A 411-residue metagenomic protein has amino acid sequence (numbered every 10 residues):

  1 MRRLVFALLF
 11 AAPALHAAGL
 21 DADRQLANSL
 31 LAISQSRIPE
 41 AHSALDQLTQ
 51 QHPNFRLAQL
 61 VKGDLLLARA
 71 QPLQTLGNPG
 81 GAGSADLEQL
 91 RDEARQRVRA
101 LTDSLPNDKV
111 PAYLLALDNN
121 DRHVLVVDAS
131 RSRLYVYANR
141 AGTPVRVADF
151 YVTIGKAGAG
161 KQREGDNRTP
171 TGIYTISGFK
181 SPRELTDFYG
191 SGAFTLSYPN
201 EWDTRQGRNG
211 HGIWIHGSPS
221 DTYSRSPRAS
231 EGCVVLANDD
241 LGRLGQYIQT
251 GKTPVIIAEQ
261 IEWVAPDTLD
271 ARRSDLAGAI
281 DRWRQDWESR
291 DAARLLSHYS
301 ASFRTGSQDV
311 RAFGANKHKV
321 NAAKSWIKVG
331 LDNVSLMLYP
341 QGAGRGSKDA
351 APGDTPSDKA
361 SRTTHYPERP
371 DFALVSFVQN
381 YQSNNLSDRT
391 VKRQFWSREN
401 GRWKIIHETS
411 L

Functional and structural regions predicted by a protein language model:
L20-Q47, Q51, R282-Q285: Alpha-helical segment of the N-proximal tetratricopeptide repeat
S29, R272-R290, H298: Short, aromatic-enriched amphipathic alpha-helices that serve as compact interaction elements
T102-I213, S218-S224: Gly/Pro-biased beta-strand-loop elements
N120, H318-R393: Surface-exposed, charged secondary-structure patches
K180-D281: Exported/periplasmic cell-wall-interacting domains
L374, L386-L411: Short beta-strand edge/turn micro-motifs at domain boundaries
